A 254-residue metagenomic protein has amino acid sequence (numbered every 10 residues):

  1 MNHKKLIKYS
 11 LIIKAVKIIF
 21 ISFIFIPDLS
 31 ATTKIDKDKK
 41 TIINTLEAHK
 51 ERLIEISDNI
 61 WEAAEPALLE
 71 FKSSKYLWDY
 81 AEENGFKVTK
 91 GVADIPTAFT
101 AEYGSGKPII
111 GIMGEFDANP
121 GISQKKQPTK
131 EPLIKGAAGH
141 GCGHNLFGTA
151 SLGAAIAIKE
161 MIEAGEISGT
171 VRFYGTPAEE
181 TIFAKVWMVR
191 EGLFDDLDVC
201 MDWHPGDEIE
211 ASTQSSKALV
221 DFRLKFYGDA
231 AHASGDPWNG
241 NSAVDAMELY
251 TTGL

Functional and structural regions predicted by a protein language model:
M1-I12: N-terminal secretory signal peptides that target proteins for export/translocation
K5, I24, T32-K34: Short linear motifs centered on Gly/Pro in flexible linkers and helix caps
Y9, A15-I18, D58, N145: Hydrophobic alpha-helical segments, especially transmembrane helices and their immediate juxtamembrane helical caps
K14-D28: Bacterial N-terminal signal peptides
I26-L29, I156, V244: Hydrophobic alpha-helical membrane context
T33-H140, T149-G169: Acidic/His- and Gly-rich active-site-bordering loop/insert found across diverse amide/peptide-bond hydrolases
K130-G139, N145-L146, I162-L254: Histidine/acidic-residue-rich, glycine-tolerant segments that coordinate divalent metal ions
